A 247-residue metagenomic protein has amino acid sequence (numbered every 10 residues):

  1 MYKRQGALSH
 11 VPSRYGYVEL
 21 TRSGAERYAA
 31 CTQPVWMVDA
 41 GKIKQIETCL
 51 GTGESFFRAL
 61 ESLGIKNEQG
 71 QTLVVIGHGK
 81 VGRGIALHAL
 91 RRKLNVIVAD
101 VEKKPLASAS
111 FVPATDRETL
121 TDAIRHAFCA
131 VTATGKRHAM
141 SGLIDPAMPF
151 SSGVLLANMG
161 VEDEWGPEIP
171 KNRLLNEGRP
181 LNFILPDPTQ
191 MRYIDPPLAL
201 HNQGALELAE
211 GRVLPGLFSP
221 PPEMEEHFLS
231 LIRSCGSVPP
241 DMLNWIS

Functional and structural regions predicted by a protein language model:
K3-G6, V11-S23, C129-E177: ADP-ribose/adenylate-binding Rossmann-like module
K3-L50: Phosphate/diphosphate ligand-binding glycine-rich loop within oxidoreductases
M37-E68, L155-I246: Adenosine-phosphate binding glycine-rich loop
G64-L90: Glycine-rich adenosine-cofactor-binding loop
E68, T121-R125, P149: A short, aliphatic-rich alpha-helical micro-motif
I76, R91-S110: NAD(P)-binding Rossmann-fold cofactor-contacting core
V81-I85, L106, R137-G142: Short glycine/serine/threonine-rich phosphate/pyrophosphate-binding segments that cradle anionic phosphate groups
V101-H126: Short acidic low-complexity segments
